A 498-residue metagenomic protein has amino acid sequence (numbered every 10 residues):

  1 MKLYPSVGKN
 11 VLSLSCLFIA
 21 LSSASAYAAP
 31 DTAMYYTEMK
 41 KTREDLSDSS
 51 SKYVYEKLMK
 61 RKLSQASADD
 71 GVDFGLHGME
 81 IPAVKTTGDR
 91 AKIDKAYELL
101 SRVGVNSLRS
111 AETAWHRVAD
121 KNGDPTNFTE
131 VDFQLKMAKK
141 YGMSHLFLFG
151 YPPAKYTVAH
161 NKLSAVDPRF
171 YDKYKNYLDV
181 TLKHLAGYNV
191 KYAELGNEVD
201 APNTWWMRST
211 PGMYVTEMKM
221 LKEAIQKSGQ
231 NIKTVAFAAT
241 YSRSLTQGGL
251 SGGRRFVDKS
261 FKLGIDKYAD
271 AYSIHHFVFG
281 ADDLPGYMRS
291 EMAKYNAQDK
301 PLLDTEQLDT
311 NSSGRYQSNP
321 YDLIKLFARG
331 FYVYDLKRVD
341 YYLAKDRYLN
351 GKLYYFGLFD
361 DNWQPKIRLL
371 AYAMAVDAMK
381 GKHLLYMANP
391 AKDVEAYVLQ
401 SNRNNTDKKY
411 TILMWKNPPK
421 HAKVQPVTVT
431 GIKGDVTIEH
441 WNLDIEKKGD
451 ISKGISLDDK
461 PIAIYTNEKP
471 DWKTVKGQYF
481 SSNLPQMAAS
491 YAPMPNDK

Functional and structural regions predicted by a protein language model:
K2-L14: Bacterial N-terminal signal peptides that target proteins for export
T32-S107, Q226: N-terminal carbohydrate-binding accessory modules
D73-E80, N106-E112, H145-F149, K191-L195 (+5 more regions): Structural recognition of the beta-strand scaffold that forms the well-ordered cores of secreted hydrolase catalytic
V103-K267, F279: Substrate-binding cleft and catalytic face of glycoside hydrolase catalytic domains, especially the flexible beta-alpha
S242-L245, E291-L323, D346-F359: Active-site clefts of carbohydrate-active enzymes
Y316-A375, M379, Y386-K392: Aromatic/acidic polysaccharide-binding cleft in carbohydrate-active enzymes
P390-G434, H440-D444, A488-S490: Carbohydrate-binding surface patches
D450-K498: C-terminal beta-strand-rich structural cap/linker in extracellular carbohydrate-active enzymes
